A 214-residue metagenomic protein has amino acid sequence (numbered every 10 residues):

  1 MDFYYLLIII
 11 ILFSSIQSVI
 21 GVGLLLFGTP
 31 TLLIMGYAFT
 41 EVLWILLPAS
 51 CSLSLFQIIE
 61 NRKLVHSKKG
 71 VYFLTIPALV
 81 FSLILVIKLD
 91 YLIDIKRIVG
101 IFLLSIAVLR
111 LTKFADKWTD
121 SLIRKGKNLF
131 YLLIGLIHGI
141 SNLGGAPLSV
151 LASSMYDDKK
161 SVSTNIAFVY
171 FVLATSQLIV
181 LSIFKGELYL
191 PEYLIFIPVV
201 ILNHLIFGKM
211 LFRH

Functional and structural regions predicted by a protein language model:
M1-M35, D116-I166: Selected transmembrane alpha-helices and immediately adjacent juxtamembrane segments of polytopic inner-membrane
D2-F3, I8, L32-C51, I93-L103 (+2 more regions): Structural signature of hydrophobic alpha-helical transmembrane segments
S14-H66: Juxtamembrane transmembrane-helix termini in multi-pass membrane transport proteins
P30-M35, F39, F73-I84, L103-A107 (+2 more regions): Small-residue-rich segments of transmembrane alpha-helices in multi-pass membrane proteins, especially helix faces
L33-F39, E60-S67, S153-S161, F184-L188: Juxtamembrane helix-boundary/capping and inter-helix hinge elements in multi-pass membrane proteins
W44-I93, T175-H214: Selective hydrophobic functional segments
H66-P77, K96-F102, S121-Y131, S161-F168: Cytoplasmic-side transmembrane-helix entry/capping segments in multi-pass membrane proteins
T112-R124, K209-H214: Membrane interface segments of multi-pass transport proteins and intramembrane proteases
